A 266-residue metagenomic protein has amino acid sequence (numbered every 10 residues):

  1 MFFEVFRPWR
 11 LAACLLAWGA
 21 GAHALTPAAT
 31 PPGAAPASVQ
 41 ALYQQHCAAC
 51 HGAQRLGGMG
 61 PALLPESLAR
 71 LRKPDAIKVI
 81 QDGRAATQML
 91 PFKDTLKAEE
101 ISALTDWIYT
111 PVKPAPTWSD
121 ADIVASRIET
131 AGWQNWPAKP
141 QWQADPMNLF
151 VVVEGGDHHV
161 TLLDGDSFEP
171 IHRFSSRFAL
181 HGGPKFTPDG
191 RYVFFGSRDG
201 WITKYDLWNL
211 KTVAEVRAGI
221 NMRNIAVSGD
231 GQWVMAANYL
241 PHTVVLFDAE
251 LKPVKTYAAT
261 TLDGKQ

Functional and structural regions predicted by a protein language model:
L25-A37, Q44-H46, L90-G156: Flexible coil segments in periplasmic/lumen-exposed cytochrome c-class electron-transfer proteins
T30-G33, A49, Q54-M59, L64-V112: Extracytoplasmic electron-transfer domains, predominantly the class I c-type cytochrome c fold
A144-P146, P188-D189, G229-G231: Residue-level detector of Asp-centered blade-edge/turn motifs that repeat once per structural unit in beta-propeller
T161, T203, V244-V245: WD40 beta-propeller blade core
G165-S167, D206-L210, D248-K252: Short loop/turn segments that connect beta-strands within beta-propeller blades
F174-F178, E215-G219, A258-D263: Surface loop/turn motifs at the tips and blade-to-blade linkers of beta-strand repeat domains
